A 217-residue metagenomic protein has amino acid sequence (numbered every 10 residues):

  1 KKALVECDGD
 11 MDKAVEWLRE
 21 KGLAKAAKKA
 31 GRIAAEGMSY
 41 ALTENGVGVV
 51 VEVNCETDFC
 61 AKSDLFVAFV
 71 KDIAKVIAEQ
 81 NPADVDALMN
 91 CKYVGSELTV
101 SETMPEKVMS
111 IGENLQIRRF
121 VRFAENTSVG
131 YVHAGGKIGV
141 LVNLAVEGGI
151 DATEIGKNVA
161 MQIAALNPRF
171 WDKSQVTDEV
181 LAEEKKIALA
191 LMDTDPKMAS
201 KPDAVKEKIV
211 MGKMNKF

Functional and structural regions predicted by a protein language model:
K1-F217: N-terminal assembly/interaction segments in proteins that build large macromolecular machines
